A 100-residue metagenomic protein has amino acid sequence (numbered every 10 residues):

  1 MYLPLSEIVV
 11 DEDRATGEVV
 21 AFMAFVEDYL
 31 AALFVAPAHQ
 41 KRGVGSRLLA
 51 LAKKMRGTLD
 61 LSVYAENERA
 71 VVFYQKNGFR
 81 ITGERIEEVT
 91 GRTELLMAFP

Functional and structural regions predicted by a protein language model:
M1-V10, Y29: A short helix-loop-beta-strand connector motif used in the catalytic cores of GNAT acetyltransferases and, in some
S6-A21: Conserved beta-hairpin
M23-D28: A conserved beta-strand-loop-helix scaffold within acyl/acetyltransferase catalytic domains
L30-Q40, V63-Y64: A short, internal acetyl-CoA/4′-phosphopantetheine-binding micro-motif in the GNAT/acyltransferase core
K41-K54, V72-K76: Conserved acetyl-CoA-binding loop-helix of GNAT-fold acetyltransferases
G45, L49, E66-A70, E87-T93: Short glycine/proline-centered loop/turn elements that form peptide/ligand docking sites
K54-E66: Conserved GNAT acetyl-CoA-binding A-motif
Q75-E84: Conserved acetyl-CoA-binding loop of GNAT-fold acetyltransferases
